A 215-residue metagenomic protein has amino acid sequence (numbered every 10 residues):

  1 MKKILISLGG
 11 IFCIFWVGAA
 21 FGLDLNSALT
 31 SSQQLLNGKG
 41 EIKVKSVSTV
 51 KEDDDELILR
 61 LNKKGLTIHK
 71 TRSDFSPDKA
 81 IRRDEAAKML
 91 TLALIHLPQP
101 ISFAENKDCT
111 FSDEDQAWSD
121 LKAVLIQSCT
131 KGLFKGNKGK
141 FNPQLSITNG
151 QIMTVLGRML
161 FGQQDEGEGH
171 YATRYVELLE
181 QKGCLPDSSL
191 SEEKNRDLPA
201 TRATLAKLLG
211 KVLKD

Functional and structural regions predicted by a protein language model:
K2-L23: Sec-dependent N-terminal signal peptides of Gram-positive bacterial secreted proteins and lipoproteins
G18-D55, I68-A87, T91-K122, T130-G150 (+2 more regions): Feature responds to low-complexity, polar/acidic, surface-exposed segments characteristic of secreted/exported proteins
L59-K64: Mature N-terminal segment immediately following signal peptide/propeptide cleavage in secreted/periplasmic
I126: Active-site-adjacent loops and short helices of periplasmic peptidoglycan-processing enzymes
R202: Aromatic- and glycine-enriched pocket-lining scaffold segments that form the walls of small-molecule binding clefts
